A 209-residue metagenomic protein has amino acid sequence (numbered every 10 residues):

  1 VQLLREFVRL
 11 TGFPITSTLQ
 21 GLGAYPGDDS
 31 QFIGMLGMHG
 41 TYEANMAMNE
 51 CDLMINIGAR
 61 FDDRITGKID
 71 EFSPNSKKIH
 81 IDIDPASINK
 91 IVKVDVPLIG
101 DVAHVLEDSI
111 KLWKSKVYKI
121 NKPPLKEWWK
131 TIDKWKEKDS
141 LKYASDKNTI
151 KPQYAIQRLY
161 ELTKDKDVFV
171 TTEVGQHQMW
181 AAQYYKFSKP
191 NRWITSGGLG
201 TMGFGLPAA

Functional and structural regions predicted by a protein language model:
V1-E6, G67-I69, R158: A short acidic, amphipathic alpha-helical/loop segment
V1-T18, L53, D167-V168: Catalytic alpha/large subunits of respiratory electron-transfer oxidoreductases, centered on bis-MGD molybdoenzymes
Q2-E6, T11, E43, V94 (+3 more regions): Conserved catalytic alpha/beta core of Sir2/sirtuin-type deacylases, generalized to analogous enzyme cores that bind
L4, K130-A208: Active-site diphosphate/adenylate-binding microenvironment
F7-L10, P14, D108-L112, R158-L162 (+1 more regions): Generic, well-ordered alpha-helical scaffold segments in large soluble proteins
T16-D29, K186, F204: Conserved catalytic cysteine-centered active-site region of acyl-thioester-dependent Claisen-condensing enzymes
T16-T18, N56-I57, G100, V170-V174 (+1 more regions): General beta-strand structural signal in soluble alpha/beta enzymes
G21-K130: Glycine-rich, acidic loop regions that bind phosphate or pyrophosphate groups
